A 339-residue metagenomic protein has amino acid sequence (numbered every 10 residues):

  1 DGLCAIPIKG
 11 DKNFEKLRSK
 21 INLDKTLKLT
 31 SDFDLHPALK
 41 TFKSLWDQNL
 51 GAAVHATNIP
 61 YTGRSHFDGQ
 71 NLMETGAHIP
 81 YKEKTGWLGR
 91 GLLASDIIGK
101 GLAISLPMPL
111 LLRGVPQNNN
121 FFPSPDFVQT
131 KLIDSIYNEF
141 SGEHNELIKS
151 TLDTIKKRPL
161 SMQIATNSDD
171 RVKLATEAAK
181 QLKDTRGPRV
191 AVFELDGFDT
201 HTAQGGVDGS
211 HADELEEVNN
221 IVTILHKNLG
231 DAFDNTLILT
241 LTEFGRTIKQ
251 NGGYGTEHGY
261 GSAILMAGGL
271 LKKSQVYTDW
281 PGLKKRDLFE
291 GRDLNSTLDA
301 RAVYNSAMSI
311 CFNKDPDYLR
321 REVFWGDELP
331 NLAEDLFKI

Functional and structural regions predicted by a protein language model:
D1, N58-T62, P107-L111, G197-T200 (+2 more regions): Solvent-exposed loop/turn segments at secondary-structure junctions within structured extracellular/periplasmic domains
D1-P37, T41, W46-Q48: Intrinsic-disorder/low-complexity recognition with aromatic hotspots
G2-A5, A52-H55, K100-I104, V190-E194 (+2 more regions): Structural recognition of the beta-strand scaffold that forms the well-ordered cores of secreted hydrolase catalytic
G2-K9, R64-S65, R113-P116, A203-G206 (+2 more regions): Short, solvent-exposed loop/turn and secondary-structure capping segments
T30-S135: Extracytoplasmic mature domains of secreted/periplasmic and thylakoid-lumen proteins
L132-N228: Anion-binding catalytic surfaces of enzymes that hydrolyze or transfer phosphate/sulfate esters
G206-R301, S306-S309: Extended C-terminal subregions enriched in glycine
F289-I339: Long, Lys/Arg- and hydrophobic-enriched amphipathic alpha-helices
